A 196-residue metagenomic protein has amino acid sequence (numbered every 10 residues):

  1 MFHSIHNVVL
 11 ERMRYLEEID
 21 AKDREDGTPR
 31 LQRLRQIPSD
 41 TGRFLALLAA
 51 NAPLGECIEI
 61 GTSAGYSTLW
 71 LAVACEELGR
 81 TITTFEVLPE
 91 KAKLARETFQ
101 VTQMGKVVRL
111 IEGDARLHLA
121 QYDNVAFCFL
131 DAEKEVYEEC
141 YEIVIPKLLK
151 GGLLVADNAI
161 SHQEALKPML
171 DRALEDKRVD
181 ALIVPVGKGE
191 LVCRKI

Functional and structural regions predicted by a protein language model:
M1-F127, K134-V155, A159-I196: A short alpha-helical cap/connector motif
